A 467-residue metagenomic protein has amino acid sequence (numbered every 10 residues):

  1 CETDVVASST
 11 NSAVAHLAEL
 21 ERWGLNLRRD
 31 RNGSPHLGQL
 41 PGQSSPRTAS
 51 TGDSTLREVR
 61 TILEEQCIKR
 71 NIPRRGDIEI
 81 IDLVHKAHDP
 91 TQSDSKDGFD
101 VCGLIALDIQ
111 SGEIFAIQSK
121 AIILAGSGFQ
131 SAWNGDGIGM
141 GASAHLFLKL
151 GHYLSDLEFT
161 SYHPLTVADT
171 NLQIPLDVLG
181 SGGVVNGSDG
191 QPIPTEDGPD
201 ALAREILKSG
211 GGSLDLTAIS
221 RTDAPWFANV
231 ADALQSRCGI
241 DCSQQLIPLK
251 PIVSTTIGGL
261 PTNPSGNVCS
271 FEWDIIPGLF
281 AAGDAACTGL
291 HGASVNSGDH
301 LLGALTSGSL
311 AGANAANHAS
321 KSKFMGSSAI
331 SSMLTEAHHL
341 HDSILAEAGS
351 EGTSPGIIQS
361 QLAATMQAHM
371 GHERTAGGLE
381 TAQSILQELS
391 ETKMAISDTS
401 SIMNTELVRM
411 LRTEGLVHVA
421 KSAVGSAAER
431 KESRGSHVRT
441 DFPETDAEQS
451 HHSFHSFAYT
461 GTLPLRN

Functional and structural regions predicted by a protein language model:
C1-L27, T166-G187: N-terminal FAD cofactor-binding segment of flavoenzymes
E2-V6, L17-S34, Y153-D156, P194 (+1 more regions): A short alpha-helix-loop-beta-strand transition element characteristic of N-terminal alpha/beta dinucleotide-binding
A18-E113, Q118, A125, T166-T170 (+1 more regions): Conserved redox-cofactor binding core of oxidoreductases
E19, L25-P46, K86, N186-D197 (+3 more regions): Glycine- and aromatic-enriched mobile tails/lids
S54, Q110, I114, A132-I138 (+4 more regions): Alpha-helix capping and helix-loop boundary segments enriched in small/acidic/polar residues
D82-S111, A116, Q244-L290: FAD-site-proximal beta/loop scaffold in flavoenzymes
A121-L172, G289, S297-N314: Glycine-rich loop(s) and the adjacent beta-strand/alpha-helix scaffold that form part
L146, H152-P251, N314, H318-S320: An anion/pyrophosphate-binding glycine-rich loop and adjacent beta-alpha core in soluble alpha-beta enzymes
